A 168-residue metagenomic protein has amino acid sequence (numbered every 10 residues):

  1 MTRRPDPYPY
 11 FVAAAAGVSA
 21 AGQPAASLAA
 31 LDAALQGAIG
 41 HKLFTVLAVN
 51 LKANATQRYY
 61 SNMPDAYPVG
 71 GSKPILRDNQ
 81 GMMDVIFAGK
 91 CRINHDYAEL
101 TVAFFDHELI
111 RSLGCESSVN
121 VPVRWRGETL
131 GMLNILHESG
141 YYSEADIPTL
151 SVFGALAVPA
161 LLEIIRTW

Functional and structural regions predicted by a protein language model:
M1-G22: Signal-transmission linkers at sensory-effector interfaces
T2, H137-W168: Juxtadomain coupling helices with adjacent low-complexity linkers
V12-A16, P24-G37, H107: Short amphipathic alpha-helical segments
D32-Q36, K42-N50: Short, hydrophobic-rich beta-strand element in sensory/regulatory alpha-beta domains
V46-V69: GAF sensory/regulatory domain recognition with acknowledged cross-activation on helical regulatory dimers
D65-T101: Regulatory sensory and allosteric helical modules in signal-transduction proteins and certain transcription factors
A98-C115: Signal-transducing coupling segments at domain and membrane junctions
S117-R124: A short, aliphatic-rich beta-strand micro-motif
